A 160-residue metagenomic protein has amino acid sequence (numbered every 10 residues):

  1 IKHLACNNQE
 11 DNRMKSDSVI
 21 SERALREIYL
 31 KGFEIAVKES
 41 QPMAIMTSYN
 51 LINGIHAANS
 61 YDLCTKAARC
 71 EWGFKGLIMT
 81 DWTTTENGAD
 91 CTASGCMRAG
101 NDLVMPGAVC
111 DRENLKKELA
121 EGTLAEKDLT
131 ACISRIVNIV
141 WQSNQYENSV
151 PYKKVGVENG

Functional and structural regions predicted by a protein language model:
I1-G160: Glycoside hydrolase catalytic-domain context in secreted enzymes
